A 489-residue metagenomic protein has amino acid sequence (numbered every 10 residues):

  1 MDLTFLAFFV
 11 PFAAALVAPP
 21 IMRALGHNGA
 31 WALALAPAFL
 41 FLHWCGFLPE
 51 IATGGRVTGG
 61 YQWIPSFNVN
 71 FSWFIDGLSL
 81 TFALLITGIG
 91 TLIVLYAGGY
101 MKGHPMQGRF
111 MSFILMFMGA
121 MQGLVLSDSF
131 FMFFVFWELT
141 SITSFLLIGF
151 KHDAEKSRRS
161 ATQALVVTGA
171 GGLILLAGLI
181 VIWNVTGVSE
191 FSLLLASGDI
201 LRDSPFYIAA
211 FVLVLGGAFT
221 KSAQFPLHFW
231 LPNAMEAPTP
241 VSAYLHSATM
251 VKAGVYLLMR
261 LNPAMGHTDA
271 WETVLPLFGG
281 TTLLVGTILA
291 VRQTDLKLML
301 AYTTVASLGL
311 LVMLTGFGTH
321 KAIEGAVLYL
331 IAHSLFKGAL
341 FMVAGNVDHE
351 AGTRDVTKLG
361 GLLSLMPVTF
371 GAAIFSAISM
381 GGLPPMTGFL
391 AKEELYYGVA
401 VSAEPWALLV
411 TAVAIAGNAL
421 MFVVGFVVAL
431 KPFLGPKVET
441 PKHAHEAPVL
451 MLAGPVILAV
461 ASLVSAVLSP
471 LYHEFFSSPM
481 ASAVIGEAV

Functional and structural regions predicted by a protein language model:
M1-F5, A15-S112, N184-R202, F229 (+1 more regions): Transmembrane helix-loop-helix hairpins at membrane boundaries of multipass inner-membrane proteins
D2-V10, F39-L42, P49, P405-L408 (+2 more regions): Membrane-embedded helix-loop-helix hairpins and adjacent transmembrane boundary segments in multi-pass transporters
A7-F8, A15-L16, L33, S222 (+2 more regions): Hydrophobic alpha-helical transmembrane segments of integral membrane proteins, especially lipid-exposed positions
A34-L48, T168-L179, A373-G381, G454-L471: Hydrophobic alpha-helical membrane-insertion segments
V57-F67, E190-G198, E394-G398, L471-V489: Membrane-interfacial helical/loop segments at transmembrane boundaries in membrane proteins
L92-F133, I142-A447, V467: Hydrophobic transmembrane alpha-helices and their helix-loop junctions in integral membrane proteins
E138: Short phosphate-coordinating micro-motif centered on Lys-Gly-acidic
H445-V489: Hard-cation-handling environments
